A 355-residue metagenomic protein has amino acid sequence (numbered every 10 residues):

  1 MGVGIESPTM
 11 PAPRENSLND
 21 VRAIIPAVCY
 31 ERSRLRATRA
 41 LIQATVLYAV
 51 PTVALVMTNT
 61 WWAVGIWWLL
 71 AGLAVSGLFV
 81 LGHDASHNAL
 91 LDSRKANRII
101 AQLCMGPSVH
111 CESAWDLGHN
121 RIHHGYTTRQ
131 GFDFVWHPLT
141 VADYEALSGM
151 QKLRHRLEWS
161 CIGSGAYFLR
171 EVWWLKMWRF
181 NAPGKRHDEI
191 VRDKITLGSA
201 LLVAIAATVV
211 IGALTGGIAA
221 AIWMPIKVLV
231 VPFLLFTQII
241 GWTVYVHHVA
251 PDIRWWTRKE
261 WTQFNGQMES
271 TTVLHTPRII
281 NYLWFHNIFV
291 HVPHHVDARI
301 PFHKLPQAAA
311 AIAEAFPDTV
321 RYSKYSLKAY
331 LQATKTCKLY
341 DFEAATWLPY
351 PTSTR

Functional and structural regions predicted by a protein language model:
G2-R22, S160-K176: Short, charged cytosolic
L18-P26, F134, F180: Cytosolic, membrane-interface loops and tails of multi-pass inner-membrane proteins
A23-R32, A182-G184, A308: Cytosolic juxtamembrane amphipathic/interface segments immediately preceding and feeding into a transmembrane helix
R32-L78, P107-H110, H155-E171, H187-T243: Alpha-helical bilayer-embedded segments of polytopic membrane proteins, i.e., transmembrane/intramembrane helices
L78-G82, S86-T196, D252-K338: Membrane-embedded catalytic scaffold of the fatty acid hydroxylase/desaturase
V230, V246-H247, T257, H295: Active-site proximal loops enriched in glycine and acidic residues that flank catalytic Cys/His/Asp and coordinate
I240-I253: Transmembrane-cytosolic junction motif
C337-R355: C-terminal regulatory/interaction regions
